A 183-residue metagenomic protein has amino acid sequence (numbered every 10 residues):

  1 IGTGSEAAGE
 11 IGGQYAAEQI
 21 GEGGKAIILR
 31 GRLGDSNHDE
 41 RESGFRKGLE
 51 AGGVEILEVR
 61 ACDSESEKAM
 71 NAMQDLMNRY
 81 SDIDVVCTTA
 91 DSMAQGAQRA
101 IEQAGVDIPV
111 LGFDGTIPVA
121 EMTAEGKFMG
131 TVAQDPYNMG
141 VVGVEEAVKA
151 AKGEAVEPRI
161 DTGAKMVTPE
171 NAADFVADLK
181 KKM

Functional and structural regions predicted by a protein language model:
I1-M183: A residue-level marker of the well-folded mature domains of exported/periplasmic proteins
